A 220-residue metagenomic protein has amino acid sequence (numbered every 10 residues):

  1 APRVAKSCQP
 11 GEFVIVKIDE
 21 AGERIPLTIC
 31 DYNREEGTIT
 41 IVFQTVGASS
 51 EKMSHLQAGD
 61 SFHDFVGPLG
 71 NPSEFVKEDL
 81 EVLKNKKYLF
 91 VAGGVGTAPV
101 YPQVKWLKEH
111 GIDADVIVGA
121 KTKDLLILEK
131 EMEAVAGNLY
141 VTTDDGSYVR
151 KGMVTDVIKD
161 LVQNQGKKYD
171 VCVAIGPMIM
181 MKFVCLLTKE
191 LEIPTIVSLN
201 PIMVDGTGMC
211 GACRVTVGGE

Functional and structural regions predicted by a protein language model:
A1-D60: Ferredoxin-reductase
C8-G11, P26, I39, V100 (+3 more regions): A general structural signal for well-ordered alpha-helical segments in protein cores
V16, D64-F65, V215: A generic structural signal for residues embedded in beta-strands
D19, G67-P68, G218: Short, surface-exposed secondary-structure boundary micro-motifs
E51-I202: FNR/FR-type flavoprotein reductase catalytic core
C185-L186, E190, A212-E220: Iron-sulfur (Fe-S) cluster-binding segments and ferredoxin-like electron-carrier domains, especially [2Fe-2S]
D205, C210-C213: Short cysteine clusters
